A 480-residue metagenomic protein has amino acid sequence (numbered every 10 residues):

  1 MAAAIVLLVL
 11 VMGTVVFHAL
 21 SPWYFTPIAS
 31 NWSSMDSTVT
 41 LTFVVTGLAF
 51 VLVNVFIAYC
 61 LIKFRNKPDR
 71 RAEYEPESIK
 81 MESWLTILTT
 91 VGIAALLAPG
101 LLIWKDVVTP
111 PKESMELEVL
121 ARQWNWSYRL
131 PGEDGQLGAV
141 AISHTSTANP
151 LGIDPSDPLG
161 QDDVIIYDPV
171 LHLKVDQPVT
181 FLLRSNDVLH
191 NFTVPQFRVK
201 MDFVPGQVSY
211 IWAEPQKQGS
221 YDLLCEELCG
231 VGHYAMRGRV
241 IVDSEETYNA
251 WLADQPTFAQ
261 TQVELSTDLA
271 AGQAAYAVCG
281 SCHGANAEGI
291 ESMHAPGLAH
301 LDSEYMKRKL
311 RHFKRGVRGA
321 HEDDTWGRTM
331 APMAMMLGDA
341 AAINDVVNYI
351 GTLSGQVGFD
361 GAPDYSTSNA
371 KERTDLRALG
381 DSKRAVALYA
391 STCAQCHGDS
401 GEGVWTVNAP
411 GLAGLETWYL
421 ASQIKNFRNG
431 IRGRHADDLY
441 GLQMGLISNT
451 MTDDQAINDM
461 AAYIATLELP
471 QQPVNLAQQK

Functional and structural regions predicted by a protein language model:
M1-A19, L48-L52: Alpha-helical transmembrane segments of integral membrane proteins, especially early/N-terminal helices
V15-V39, L61-S266: Non-transmembrane, membrane-proximal soluble domains of secreted or membrane proteins
L48, L52-K63: Central hydrophobic cores of alpha-helical transmembrane segments in multi-pass inner-membrane proteins across all
I165-I166, T247-Y276, N286-H294, T352-Y389 (+2 more regions): Electrostatic cytochrome c docking/interface patches
Q218, R237, A270-G280, V386-A394 (+1 more regions): Sequence context surrounding c-type heme c attachment/ligation sites in exported
C225-E226, G272, A277-N286, V346 (+5 more regions): The canonical Cys-X-X-Cys-His
M236, I290-G297, F313-Y365, W405-G411 (+2 more regions): Axial heme c-ligation environment in periplasmic c-type cytochrome domains
A277-A285, S292-K314: The feature marks the first
